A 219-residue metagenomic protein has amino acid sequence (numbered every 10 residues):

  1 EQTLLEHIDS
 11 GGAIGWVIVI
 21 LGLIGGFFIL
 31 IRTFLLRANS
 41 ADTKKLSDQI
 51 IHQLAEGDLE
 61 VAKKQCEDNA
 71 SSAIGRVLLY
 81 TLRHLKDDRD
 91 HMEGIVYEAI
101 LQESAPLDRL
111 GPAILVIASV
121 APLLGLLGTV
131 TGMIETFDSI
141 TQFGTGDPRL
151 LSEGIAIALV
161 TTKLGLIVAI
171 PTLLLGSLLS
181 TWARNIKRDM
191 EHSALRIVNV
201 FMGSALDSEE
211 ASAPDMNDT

Functional and structural regions predicted by a protein language model:
E1-S10, T33, A113-R184: Helix-termination/interfacial motifs at the ends of transmembrane alpha-helices
E6-A38, K44-K45, K163: Hydrophobic alpha-helical transmembrane segments
N39-L123, M133-F143, L174-T219: Predominantly long cytosolic amphipathic alpha-helical stalk/bundle segments
